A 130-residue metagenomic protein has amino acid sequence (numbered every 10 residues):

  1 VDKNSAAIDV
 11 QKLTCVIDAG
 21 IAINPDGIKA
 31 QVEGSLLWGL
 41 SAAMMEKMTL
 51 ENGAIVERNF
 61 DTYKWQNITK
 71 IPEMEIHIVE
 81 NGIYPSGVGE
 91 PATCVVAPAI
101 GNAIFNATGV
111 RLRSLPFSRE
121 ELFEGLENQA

Functional and structural regions predicted by a protein language model:
V1-A130: Cofactor-binding beta-sheet edge motifs in enzyme active sites
